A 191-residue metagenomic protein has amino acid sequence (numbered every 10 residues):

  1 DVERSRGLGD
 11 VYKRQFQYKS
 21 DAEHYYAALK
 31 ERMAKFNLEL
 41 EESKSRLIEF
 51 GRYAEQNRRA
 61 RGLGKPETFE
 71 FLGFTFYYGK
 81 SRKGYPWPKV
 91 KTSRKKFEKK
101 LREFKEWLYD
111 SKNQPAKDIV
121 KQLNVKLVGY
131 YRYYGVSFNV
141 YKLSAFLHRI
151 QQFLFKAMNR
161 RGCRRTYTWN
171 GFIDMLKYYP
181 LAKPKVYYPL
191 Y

Functional and structural regions predicted by a protein language model:
D1-Y12: Single conserved hydrophobic/aromatic residue that forms the stacking wall/gate of nucleotide- or nucleobase-binding
K13-Y191: Non-catalytic terminal/accessory segments
